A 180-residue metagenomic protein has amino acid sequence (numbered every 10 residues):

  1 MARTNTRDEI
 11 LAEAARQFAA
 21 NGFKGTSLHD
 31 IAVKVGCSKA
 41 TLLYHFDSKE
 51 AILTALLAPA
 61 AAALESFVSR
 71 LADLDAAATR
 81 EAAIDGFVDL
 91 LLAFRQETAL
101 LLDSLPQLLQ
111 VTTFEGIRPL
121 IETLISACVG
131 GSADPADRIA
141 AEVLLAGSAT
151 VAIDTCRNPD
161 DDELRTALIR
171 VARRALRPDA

Functional and structural regions predicted by a protein language model:
M1-N5, R16, D154, N158 (+1 more regions): N-terminal intrinsically disordered/low-complexity leader segments
E9, E13, Q17-A51, A55: Helix-turn-helix
A51, A82-G86, L100, P119 (+2 more regions): Amphipathic alpha-helical interaction segments
A55, S66-E97: Hydrophobic alpha-helical connector segments
R70, L101-Q107: Short linear capping/connector segments at secondary-structure termini
L108-E142, E163-T166: Amphipathic alpha-helical packing segments from all-alpha helical-bundle domains
D134-A175: Hydrophobic alpha-helical segments that form the core of small-molecule binding pockets and/or dimer interfaces
